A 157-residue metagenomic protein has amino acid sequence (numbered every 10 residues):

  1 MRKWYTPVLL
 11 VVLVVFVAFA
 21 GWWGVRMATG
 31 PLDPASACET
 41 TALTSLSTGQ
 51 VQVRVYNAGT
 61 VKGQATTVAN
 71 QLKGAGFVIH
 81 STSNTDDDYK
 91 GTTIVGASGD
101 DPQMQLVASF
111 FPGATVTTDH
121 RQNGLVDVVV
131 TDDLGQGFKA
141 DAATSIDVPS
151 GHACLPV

Functional and structural regions predicted by a protein language model:
M1-V11: N-terminal export and membrane-targeting signals
L9, T67, A75-G135: BRCT (BRCA1 C-terminal) domain core and associated BRCT-interaction motifs
L9-W22: Hydrophobic membrane-insertion alpha-helices, especially the h-region of bacterial N-terminal signal peptides
F16, M27-P34: Perimembrane helix-loop junctions in membrane proteins
P31-T44: Juxtamembrane extracytosolic/periplasmic "stalk" immediately C-terminal to the first targeting helix
A42-Q71: Short extracytoplasmic
V68-N70, S109, A142-T144: Short, glycine/charged-enriched secondary-structure capping and boundary segments
G137-V157: Extracellularly exposed regions in secreted/surface proteins, prominently low-complexity, repeat-rich
